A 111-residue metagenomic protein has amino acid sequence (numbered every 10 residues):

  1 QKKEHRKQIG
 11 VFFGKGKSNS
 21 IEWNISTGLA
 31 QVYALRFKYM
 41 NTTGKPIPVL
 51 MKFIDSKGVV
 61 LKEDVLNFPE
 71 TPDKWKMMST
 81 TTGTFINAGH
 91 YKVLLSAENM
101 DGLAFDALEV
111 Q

Functional and structural regions predicted by a protein language model:
Q1-Q111: Extracytoplasmic
